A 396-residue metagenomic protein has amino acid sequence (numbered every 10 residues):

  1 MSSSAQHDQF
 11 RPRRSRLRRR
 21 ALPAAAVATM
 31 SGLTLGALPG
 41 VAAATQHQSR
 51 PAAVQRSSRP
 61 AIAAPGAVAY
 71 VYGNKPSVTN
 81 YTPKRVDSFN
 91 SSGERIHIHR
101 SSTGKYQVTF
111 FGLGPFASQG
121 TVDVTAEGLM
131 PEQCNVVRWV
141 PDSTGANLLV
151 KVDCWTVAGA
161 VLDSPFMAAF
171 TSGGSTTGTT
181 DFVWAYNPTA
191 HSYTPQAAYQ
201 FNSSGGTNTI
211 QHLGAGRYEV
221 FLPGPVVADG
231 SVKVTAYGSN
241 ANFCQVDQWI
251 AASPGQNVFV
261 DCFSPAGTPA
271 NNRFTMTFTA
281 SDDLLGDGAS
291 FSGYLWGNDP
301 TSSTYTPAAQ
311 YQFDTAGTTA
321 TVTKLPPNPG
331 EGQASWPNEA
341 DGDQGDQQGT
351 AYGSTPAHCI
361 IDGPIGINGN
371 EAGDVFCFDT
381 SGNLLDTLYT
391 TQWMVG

Functional and structural regions predicted by a protein language model:
S2-T45: Secretory targeting and sorting signals
T45-G396: Extracellular attachment/recognition segments
